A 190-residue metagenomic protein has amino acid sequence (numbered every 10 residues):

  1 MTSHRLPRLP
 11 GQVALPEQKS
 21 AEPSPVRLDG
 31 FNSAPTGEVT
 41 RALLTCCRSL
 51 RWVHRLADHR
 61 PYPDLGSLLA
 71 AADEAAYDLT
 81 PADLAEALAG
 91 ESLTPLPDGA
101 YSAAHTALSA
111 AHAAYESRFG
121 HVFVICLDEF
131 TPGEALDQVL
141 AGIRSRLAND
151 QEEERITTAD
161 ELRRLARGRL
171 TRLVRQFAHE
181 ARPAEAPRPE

Functional and structural regions predicted by a protein language model:
M1-E38, L44-F119, R164-E190: Aromatic-anchored, charged helix-turn/loop surface patch used as a conserved interaction hotspot
T94-P95, F130-P132: A short acidic, glycine/proline-enriched capping/turn motif at secondary-structure boundaries, especially helix N-cap
R118-V122, P132: Generic ordered-secondary-structure signal
V124-D128: Long, His/Glu/Asp-enriched segments that create or flank divalent metal/ion-associated functional microenvironments
P132-E190: Long, amphipathic alpha-helical surface segments
